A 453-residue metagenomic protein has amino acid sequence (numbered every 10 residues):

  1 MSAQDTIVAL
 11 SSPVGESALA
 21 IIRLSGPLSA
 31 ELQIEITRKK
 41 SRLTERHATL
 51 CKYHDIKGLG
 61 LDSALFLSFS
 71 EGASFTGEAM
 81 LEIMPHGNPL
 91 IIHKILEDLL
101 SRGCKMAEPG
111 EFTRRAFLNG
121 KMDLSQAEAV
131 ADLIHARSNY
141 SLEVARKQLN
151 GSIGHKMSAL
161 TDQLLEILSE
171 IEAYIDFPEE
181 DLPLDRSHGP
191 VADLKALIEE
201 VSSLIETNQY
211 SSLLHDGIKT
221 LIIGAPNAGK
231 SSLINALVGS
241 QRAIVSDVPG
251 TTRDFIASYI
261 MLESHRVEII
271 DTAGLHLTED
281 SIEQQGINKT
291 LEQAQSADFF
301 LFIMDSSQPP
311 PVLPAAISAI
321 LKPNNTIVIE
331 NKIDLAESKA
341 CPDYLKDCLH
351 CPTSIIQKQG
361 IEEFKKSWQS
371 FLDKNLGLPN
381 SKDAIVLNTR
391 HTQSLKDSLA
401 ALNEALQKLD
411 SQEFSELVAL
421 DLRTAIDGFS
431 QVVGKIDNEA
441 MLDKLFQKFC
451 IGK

Functional and structural regions predicted by a protein language model:
M1-E143, K147, G151, I327 (+1 more regions): A glycine-rich (often HGG/GG-containing) alpha/beta subdomain
S2-L10, V14, K52-H54, N139-M261 (+2 more regions): C-terminal-of-GTPase-core extension/linker across diverse P-loop GTPases
L50-S70, G250-T278, S296: Switch I (G2) and immediately adjacent beta-strands of P-loop GTPase domains
G120, N227, D271: Conserved G/P- and acidic residue-centered "switch" motifs that form tight phosphate/ATP-binding loops in soluble
V267, F299, I327: Short, Asp-centered acidic motifs that coordinate Mg2+ and/or phosphate in catalytic or ligand-binding sites
I269, I303, I329: Generic enzyme active-site microenvironment
E283-S307: Inter-motif core of Ras-like GTPase G domains
